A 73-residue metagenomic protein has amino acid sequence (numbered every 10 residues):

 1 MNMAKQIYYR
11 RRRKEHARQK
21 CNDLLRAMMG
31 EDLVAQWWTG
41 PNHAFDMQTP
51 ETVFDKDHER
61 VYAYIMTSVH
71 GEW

Functional and structural regions predicted by a protein language model:
M1-W73: Non-transmembrane "mature" sequence context
